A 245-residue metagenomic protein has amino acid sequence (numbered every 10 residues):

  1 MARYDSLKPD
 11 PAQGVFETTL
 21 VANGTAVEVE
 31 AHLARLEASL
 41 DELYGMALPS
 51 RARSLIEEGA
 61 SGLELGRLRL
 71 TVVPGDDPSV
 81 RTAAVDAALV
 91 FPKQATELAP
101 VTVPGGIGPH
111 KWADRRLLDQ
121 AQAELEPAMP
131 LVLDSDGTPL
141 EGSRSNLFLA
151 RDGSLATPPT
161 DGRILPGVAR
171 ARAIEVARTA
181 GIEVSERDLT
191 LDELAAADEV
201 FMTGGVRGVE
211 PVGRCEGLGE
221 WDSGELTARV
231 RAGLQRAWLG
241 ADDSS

Functional and structural regions predicted by a protein language model:
M1-E58, G62-R67, T71-S245: Helix-start/capping segments and mature chain N-termini
